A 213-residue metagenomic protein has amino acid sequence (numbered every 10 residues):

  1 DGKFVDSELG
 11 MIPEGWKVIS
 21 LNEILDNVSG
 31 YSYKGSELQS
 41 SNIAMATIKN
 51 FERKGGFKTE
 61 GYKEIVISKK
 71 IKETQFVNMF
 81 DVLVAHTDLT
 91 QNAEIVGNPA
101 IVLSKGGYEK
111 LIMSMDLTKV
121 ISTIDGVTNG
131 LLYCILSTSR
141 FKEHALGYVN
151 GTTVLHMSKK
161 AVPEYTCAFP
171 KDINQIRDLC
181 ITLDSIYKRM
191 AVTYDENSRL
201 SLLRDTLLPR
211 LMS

Functional and structural regions predicted by a protein language model:
D1-S32, E164, I173-S213: Non-catalytic DNA-recognition/assembly elements of restriction-modification systems
G2, V18, M45, V96 (+5 more regions): Alpha-helix initiation and N-capping motif
V5-E8, S29, R53, K58-G61 (+7 more regions): Glycine-rich, flexible loop/turn motifs
N22-E37, K49-T90: Sequence-specific dsDNA recognition surfaces
E23, M79, N98, E164-T166: Extracellular/lumenal ectodomain signal focusing on beta-strand-rich modules and carbohydrate-recognition contexts
T47, T74-S137, N150-T153, S158-K159: A short beta-sheet element
I48-K49, S104, M113-T118, Y133-N197: Glycine-anchored helix-breaking recognition loops at helix->coil/strand junctions
L89, T138-K142, P209, S213: Short, well-ordered loop/turn and helix-capping segments at boundaries between secondary-structure elements and domains
